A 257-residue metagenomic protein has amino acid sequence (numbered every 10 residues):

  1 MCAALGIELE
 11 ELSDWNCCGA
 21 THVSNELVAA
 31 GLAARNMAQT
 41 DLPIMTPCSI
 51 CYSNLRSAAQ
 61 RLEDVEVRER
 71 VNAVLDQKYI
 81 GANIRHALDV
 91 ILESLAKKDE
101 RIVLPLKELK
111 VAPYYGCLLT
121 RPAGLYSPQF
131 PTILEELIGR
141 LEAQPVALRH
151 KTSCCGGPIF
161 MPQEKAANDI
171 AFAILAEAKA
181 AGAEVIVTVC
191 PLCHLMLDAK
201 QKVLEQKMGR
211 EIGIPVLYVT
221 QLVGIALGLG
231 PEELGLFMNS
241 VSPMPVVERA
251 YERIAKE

Functional and structural regions predicted by a protein language model:
M1-E257: Iron-sulfur cluster-binding electron-transfer modules in prokaryotic oxidoreductases
